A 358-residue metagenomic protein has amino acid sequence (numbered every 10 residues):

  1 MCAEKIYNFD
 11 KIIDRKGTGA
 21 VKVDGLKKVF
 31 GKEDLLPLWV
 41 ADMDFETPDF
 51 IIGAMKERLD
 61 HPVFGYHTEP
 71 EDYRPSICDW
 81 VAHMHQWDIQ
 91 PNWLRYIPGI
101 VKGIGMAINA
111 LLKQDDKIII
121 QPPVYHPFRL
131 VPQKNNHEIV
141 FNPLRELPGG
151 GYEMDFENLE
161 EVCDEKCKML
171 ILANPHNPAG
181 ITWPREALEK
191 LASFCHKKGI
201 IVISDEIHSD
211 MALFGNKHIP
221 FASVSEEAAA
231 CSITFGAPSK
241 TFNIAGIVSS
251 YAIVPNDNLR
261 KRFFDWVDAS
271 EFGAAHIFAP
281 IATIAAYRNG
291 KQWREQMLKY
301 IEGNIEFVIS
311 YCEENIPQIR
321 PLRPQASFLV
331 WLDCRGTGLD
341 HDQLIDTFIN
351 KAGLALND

Functional and structural regions predicted by a protein language model:
C2-A3, F30-L36, A41-K56, D88-D358: PLP-dependent class I/II
C2-K22, G31-D34: Conserved PLP-binding active-site segment in aminotransferase class I/II-type PLP enzymes
K11, V23-D24, G236, N256: General helical secondary-structure elements
I12, F64-Y66, F221: Short clusters of hydrophobic/aromatic residues that line enzyme substrate/ligand-binding pockets
V21-V23, P75, E138: Generic preference for hydrophobic/aromatic residues in regular secondary structure cores
R58, F64-P98: Conserved N-terminal alpha-helix of the aminotransferase class I/II PLP-enzyme fold
